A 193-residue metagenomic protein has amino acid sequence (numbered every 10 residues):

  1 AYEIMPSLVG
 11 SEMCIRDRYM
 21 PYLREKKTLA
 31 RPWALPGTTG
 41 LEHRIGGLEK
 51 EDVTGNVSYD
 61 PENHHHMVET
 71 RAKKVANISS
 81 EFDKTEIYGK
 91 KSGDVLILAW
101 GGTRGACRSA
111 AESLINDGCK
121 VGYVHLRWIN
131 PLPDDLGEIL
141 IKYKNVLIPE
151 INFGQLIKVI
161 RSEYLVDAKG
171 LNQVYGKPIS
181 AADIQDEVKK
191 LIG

Functional and structural regions predicted by a protein language model:
A1-G10, I15: Single conserved hydrophobic/aromatic residue that forms the stacking wall/gate of nucleotide- or nucleobase-binding
S11-E12, R16-G193: Flexible, low-complexity linker and terminal segments
